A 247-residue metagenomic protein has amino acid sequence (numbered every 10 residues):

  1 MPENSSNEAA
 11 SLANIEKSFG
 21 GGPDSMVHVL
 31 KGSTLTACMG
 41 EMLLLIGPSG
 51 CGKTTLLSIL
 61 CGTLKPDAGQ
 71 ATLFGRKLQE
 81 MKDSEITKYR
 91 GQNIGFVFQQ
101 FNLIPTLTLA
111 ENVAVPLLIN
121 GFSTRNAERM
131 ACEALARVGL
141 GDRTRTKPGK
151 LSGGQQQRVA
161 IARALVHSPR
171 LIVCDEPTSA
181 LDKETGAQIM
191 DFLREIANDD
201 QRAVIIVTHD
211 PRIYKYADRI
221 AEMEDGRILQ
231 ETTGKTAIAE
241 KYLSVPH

Functional and structural regions predicted by a protein language model:
P2-N4: Pre-NBD coupling/linker segments of ABC/ABC-like ATPases
A9-Y216, I220-M223: ABC family nucleotide-binding domain
R219, R227-H247: Conserved beta-strand-loop-alpha-helix hinge in the C-terminal portion of ABC ATPase nucleotide-binding domains
